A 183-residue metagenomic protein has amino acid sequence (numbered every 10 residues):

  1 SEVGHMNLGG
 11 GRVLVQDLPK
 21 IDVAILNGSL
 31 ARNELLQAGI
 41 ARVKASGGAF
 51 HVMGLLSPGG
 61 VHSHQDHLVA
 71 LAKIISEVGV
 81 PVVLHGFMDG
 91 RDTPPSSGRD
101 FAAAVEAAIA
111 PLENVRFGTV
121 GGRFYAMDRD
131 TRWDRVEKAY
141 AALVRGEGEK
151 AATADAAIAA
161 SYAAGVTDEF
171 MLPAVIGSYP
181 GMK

Functional and structural regions predicted by a protein language model:
S1-F124, T131-K138, R145: Active-site nucleophile/metal-coordination loop of metallo-enzymes that catalyze phosphate/sulfate and related
L112, T119-V120, T131-K183: Hard-cation-handling environments
